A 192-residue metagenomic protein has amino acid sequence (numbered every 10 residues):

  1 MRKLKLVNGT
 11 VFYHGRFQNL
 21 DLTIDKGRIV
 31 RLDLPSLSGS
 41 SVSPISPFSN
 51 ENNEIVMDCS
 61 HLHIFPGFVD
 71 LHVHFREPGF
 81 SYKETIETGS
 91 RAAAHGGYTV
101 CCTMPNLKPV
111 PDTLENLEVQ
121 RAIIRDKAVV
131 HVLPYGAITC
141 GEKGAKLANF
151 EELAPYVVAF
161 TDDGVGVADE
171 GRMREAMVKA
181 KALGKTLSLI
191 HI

Functional and structural regions predicted by a protein language model:
M1-F48: N-terminal metal-binding scaffold of metallo-dependent hydrolase/deaminase domains
S43-I64: Active-site metal-binding motif and surrounding structural segment of the metallo-beta-lactamase
C59-S60, S90, M173-L187: Short amphipathic alpha-helices and their capping/turn segments at secondary-structure boundaries
L62-I124: Metal-associated gating/positioning segment near the N- to mid-region
E87-P111, A128-C140, A154-A168, G184-S188: Divalent metal-dependent hydrolysis catalytic cores, especially in the metallo-beta-lactamase
P111-E115, V167-K179: Active-site-adjacent beta->alpha loops and helix N-cap segments on the catalytic face of soluble alpha/beta enzymes
T113-L117, K143-E151: Distinct, well-ordered alpha-helical segments
H191-I192: Conserved small/polar residues in nucleotide/adenosyl-binding loops
